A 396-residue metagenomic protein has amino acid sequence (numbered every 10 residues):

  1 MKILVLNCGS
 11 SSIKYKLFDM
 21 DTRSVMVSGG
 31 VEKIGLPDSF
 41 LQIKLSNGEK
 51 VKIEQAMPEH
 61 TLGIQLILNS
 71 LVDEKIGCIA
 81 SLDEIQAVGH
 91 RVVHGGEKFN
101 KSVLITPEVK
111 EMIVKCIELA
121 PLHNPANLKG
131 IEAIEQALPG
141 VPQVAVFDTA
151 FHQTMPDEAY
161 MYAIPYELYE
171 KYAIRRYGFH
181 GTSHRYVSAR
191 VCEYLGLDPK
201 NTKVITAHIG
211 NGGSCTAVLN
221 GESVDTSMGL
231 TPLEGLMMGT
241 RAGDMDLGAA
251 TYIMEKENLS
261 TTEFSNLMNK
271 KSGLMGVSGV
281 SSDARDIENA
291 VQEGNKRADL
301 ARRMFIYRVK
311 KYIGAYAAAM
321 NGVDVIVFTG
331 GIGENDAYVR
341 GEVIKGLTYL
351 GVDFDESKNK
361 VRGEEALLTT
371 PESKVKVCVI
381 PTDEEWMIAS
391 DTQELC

Functional and structural regions predicted by a protein language model:
M1-G96: N-terminal glycine/serine-rich phosphate-binding loop of ATP-dependent small-molecule kinases, especially carbohydrate
G9, H90-V93, I209, V327-N335: Glycine-rich beta-strand-to-loop/alpha-helix junction loops that act as flexible
S70-Q86, V191-D198, I313-D324: Phosphate/pyrophosphate-binding loops at sites that engage ATP/ADP/AMP, CoA/4′-phosphopantetheine, polyphosphate
L71, K75-H123, V144, A150-A159: Short beta-strand-loop/turn "lid" adjacent to the catalytic site in phosphate-handling enzymes
H90, P121-N124, P142-F147, Q153 (+4 more regions): General beta-strand structural signal in soluble alpha/beta enzymes
F151-K256: Glycine-rich phosphate-binding loop of actin/hexokinase-like ATP-binding domains
N266, G273-V277, A284-A319: Adenine-nucleotide phosphate-binding core of ATP-dependent small-molecule kinases
D299, R303-V327, G333-C396: Internal helix-turn-beta structural module
